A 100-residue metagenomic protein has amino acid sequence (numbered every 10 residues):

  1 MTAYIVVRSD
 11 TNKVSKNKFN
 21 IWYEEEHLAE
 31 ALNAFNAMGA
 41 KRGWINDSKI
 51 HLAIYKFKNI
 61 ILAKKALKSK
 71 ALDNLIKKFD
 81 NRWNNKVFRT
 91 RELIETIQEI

Functional and structural regions predicted by a protein language model:
M1-I100: Macromolecular interaction modules
